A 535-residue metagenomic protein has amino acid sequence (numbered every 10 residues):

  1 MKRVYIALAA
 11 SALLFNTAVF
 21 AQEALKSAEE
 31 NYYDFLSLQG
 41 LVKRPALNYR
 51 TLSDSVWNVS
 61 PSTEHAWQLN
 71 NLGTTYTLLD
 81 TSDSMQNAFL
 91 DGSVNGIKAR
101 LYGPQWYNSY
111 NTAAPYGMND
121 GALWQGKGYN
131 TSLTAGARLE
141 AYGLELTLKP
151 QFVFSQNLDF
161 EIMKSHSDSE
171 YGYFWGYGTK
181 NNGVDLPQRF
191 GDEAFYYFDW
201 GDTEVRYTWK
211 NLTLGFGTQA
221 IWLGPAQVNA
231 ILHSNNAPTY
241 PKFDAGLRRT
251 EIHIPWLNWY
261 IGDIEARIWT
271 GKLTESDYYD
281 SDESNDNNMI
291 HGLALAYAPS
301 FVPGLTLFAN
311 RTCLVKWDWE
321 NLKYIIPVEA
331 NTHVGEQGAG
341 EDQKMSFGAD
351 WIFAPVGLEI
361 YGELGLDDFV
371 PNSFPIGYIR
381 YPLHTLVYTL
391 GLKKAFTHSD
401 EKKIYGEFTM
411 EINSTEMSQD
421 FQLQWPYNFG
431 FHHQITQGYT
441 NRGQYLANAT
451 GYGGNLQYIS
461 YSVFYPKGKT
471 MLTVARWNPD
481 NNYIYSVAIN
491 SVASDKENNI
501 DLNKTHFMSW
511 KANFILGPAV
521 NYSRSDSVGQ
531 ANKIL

Functional and structural regions predicted by a protein language model:
M1-L25: Bacterial Sec-dependent N-terminal signal peptides
V4, W106, F198, A298 (+1 more regions): Exposed, low-structure sequence patches enriched in small/polar residues
F20-Y129, A135-Y142: N-terminal periplasmic/intermembrane-space "pro-region" immediately following the signal or transit peptide
E23-A24, N95, L139-G143, T208-N211 (+5 more regions): Short loop/turn motifs that connect adjacent beta-strands in outer-membrane beta-barrel proteins
G117-G121, S155-N157, P187-Q188, L212 (+9 more regions): Sequence/structural signature of outer-membrane beta-barrel proteins
A122-G126, G136, D159-K164, N181-E193 (+7 more regions): Extracellular/periplasm-exposed beta-strand and loop segments of Gram-negative cell-envelope proteins, dominated by
L139-G178, F301-L305: Carboxylate/His-rich catalytic cores and anion/metal-binding grooves
E170-G191, F195-Y196, Q219-A298, N310-A339 (+1 more regions): Surface-exposed coil loops of outer-membrane beta-barrel proteins
